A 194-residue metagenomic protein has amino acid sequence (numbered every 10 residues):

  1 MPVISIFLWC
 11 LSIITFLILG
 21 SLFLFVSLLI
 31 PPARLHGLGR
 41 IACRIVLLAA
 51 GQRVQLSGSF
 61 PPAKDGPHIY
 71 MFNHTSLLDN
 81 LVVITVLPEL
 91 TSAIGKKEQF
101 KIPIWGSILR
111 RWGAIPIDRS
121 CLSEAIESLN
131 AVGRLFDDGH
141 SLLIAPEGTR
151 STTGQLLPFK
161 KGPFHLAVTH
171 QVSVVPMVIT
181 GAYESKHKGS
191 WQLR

Functional and structural regions predicted by a protein language model:
V3-L28: A hydrophobic membrane-anchoring feature enriched in long, contiguous, low-charge segments that mark signal-anchor
L19-G37, L48-A50, P62-L122: Catalytic core of membrane glycerolipid acyltransferases/transacylases, capturing the structured, soluble-facing
R44-V54: Membrane-cytosol interface motif
P67-I69, S141-A145: Residue-level preference for the first positions of well-ordered beta-strands
H74-L77, E147-S151: Short glycine-rich anion-binding loops that position phosphate/pyrophosphate groups of nucleotides and phosphorylated
I104-G106, H140-L143, T152-R194: A cross-family acyltransferase "interaction/gating" segment
L122-A125, L156: A conditional alpha-helix N-cap/helix-loop micro-motif detector
E124-V132: Anionic-ligand binding region
